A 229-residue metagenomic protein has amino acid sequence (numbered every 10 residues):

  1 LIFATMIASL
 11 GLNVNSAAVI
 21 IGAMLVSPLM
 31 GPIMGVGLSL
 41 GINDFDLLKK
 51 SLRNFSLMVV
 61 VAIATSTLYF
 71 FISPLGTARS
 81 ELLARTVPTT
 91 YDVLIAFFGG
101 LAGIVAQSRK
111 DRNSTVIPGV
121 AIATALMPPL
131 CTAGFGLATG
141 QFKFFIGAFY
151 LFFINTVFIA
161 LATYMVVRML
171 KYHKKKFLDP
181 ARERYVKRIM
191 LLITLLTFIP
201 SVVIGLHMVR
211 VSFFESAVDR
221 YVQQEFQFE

Functional and structural regions predicted by a protein language model:
L1-F97, R109-N113: Alpha-helical transmembrane segments and their membrane-interface boundaries that form or gate the permeation pathway
A8, M30-G31, V61-S66, G99 (+4 more regions): Alpha-helical transmembrane segments of multipass membrane proteins
S56-S66, A121-A133, Y185-L192: Small-residue-rich segments of transmembrane alpha-helices in multi-pass membrane proteins, especially helix faces
S66-F70, C131-T139, Y164, L196-I204: Hydrophobic alpha-helical transmembrane segments in multi-pass integral membrane proteins
R79-A162: Hydrophobic alpha-helical segments
I159-R188: Cytosolic-side transmembrane helix boundary signature
R182-R210: Internal/C-terminal transmembrane anchor helices
M208-F228: Alpha-helical transmembrane signal-anchor/signal-peptide segments
